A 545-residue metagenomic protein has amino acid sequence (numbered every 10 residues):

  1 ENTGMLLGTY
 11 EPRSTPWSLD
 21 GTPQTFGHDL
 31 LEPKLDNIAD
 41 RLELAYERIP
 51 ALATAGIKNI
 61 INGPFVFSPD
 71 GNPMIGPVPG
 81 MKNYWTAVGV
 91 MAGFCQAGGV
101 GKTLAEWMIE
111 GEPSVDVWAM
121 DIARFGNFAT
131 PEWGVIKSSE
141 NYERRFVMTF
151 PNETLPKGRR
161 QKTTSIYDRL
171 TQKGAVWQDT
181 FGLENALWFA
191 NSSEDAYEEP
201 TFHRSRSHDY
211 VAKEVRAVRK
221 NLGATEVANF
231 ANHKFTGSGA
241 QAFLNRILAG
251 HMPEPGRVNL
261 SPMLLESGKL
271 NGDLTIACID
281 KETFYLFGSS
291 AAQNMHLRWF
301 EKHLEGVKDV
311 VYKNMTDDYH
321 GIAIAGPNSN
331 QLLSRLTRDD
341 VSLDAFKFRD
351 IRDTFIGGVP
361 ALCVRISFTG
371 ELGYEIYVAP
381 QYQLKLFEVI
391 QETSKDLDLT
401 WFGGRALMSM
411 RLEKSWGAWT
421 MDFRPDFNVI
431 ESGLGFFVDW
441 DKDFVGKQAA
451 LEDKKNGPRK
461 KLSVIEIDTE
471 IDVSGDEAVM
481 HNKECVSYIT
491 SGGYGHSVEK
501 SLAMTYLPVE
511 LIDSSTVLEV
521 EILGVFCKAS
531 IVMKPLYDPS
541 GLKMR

Functional and structural regions predicted by a protein language model:
E1, G56, N62-V66, I366-S367 (+1 more regions): Short Gly/Pro-enriched turn/cap motifs at secondary-structure boundaries
E1, M74-P77, I276, L362-V364: Short, surface-exposed beta-strand/loop micro-motifs that present aromatic residues
E1-T22, I38-A39: Extended catalytic-interface subdomain
G4-L6, Y84-W85, F284: Hydrophobic residues embedded in beta-strands of well-ordered beta-sheets
G8-P12, V78, I366, K534: Generic beta-structure capping elements
E11-P16, M81, G417-A418, Y537: Active-site/binding-pocket entry motifs
P23-K162: C-terminal catalytic lobe of FAD-dependent flavoproteins
V115-R545: Glycine/proline-enriched, intrinsically flexible loops and inter-domain linkers
